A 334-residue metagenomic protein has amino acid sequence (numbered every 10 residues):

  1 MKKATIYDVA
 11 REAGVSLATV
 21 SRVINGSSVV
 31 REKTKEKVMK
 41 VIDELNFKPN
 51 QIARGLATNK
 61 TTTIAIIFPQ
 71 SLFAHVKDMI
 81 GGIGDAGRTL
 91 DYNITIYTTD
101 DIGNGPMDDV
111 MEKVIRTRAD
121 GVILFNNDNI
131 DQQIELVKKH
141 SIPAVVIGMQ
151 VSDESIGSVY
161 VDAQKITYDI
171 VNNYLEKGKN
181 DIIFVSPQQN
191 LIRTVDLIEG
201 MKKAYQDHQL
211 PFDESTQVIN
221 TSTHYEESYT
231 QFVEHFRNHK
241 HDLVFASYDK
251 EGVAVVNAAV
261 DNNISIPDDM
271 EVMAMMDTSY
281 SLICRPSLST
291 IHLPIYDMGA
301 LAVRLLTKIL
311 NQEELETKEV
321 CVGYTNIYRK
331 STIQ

Functional and structural regions predicted by a protein language model:
M1, T5, N59-N172, E176: Alpha-helical recognition/docking segments in bacterial nutrient-uptake and carbohydrate-utilization systems
M1-T61, I333: N-terminal helix-turn-helix DNA-binding module of bacterial transcription factors
L17-T19, L56-L72, D181-Q188: Short beta-strand segments enriched in small/hydrophobic residues
A65-I67, R118-N126, I183-S186, R237-E251 (+1 more regions): Periplasmic-binding protein-like
F68-D78, Y97-G105, V159-D169, V185-Q231 (+4 more regions): Hinge/beta->alpha junction and helix N-cap segments in small-molecule ligand-binding domains
N180-D181, F212-T216, I266-E271: Short acidic capping loops at alpha-helix termini that bridge into adjacent secondary structure
V233-Q334: Flexible loop/turn connectors
